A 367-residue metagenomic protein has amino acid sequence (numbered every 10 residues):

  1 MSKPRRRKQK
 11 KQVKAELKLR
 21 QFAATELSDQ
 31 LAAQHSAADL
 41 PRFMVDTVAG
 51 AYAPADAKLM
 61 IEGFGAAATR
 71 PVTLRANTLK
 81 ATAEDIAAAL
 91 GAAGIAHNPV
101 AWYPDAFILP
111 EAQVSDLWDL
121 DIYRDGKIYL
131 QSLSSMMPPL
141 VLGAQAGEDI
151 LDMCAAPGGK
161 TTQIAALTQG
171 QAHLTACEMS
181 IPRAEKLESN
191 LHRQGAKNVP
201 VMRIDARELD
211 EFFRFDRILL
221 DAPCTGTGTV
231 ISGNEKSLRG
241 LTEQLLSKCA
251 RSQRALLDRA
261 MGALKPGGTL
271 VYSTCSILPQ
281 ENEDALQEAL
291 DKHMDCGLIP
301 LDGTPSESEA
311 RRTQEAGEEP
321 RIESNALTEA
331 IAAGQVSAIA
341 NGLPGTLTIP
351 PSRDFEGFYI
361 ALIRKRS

Functional and structural regions predicted by a protein language model:
M1-S367: S-adenosylmethionine
